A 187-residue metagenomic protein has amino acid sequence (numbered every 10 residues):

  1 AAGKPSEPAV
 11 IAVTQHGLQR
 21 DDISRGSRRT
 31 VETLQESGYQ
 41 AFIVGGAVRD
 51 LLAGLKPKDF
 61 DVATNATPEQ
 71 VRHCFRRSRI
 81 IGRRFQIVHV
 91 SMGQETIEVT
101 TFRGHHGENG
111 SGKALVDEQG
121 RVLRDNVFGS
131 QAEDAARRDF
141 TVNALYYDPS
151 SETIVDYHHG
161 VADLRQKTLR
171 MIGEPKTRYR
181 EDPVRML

Functional and structural regions predicted by a protein language model:
A1-L187: Catalytic cores of the polymerase beta-like nucleotidyltransferase superfamily and closely associated nucleotide
